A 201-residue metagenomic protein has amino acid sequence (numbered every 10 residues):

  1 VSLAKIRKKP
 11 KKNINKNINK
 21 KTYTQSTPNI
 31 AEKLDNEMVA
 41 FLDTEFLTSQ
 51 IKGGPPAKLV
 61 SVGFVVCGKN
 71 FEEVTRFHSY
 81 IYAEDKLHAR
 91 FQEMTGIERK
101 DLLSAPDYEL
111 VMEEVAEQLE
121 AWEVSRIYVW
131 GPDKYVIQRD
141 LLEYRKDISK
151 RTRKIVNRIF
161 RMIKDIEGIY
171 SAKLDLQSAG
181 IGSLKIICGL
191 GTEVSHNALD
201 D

Functional and structural regions predicted by a protein language model:
S2-K11, I18-N70: Entry/capping segment at the start of metal-dependent catalytic domains with acidic active-site entry clusters
N13-N15, R161: Short linear motifs centered on Gly/Pro in flexible linkers and helix caps
Q25-P28, M112-E117: A generic local structural motif
E37, P55-V62, V66-T95, E117-D200: Metal-dependent phosphoesterase core characteristic of DEDDh/y 3'-5' exonuclease domains
S49-K52, L102, V194: A generic structural signal for short coil/turn motifs at secondary-structure boundaries
M94-E114: Metal-dependent phosphoesterase signature
